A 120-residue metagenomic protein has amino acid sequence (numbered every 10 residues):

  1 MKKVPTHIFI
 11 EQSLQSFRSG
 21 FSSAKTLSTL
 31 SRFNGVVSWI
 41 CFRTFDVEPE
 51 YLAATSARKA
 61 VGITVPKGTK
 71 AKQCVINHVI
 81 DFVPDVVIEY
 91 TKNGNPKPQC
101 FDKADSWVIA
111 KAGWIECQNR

Functional and structural regions predicted by a protein language model:
M1-R120: Phosphate- and other anionic-substrate recognition elements at nucleic-acid/protein interfaces
